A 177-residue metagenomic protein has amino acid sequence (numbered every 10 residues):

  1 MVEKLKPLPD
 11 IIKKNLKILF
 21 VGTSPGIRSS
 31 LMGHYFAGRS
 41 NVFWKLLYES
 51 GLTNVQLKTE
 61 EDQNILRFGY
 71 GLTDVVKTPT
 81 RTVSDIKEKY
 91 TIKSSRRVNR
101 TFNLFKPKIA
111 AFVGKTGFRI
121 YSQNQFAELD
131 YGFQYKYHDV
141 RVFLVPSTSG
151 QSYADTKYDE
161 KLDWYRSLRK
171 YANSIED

Functional and structural regions predicted by a protein language model:
V2-K17, R39, L46, T82-V98 (+1 more regions): C-terminal capping/extension of enzyme domains
P7-I12, Q56-I65, T101: Short amphipathic alpha-helices and their capping/turn segments at secondary-structure boundaries
K17-T23: Short, hydrophobic/glycine-enriched beta-strand segments
V21, V113-G114, S147: Short His-Asn-centered micro-motif
P25-R28, T78-T80, T148-Q151: A short, flexible beta-alpha/helix-coil linker loop
S29-M32, I120-Q123, A154-D155: Short glycine-/acidic-enriched loop or helix-start segments at secondary-structure transitions that form or flank
S29-Y90: Short, surface-exposed acidic-centric catalytic microdomains
R67-N124: Internal catalytic-core helix/loop-beta-alpha segment that presents or stabilizes conserved functional determinants
